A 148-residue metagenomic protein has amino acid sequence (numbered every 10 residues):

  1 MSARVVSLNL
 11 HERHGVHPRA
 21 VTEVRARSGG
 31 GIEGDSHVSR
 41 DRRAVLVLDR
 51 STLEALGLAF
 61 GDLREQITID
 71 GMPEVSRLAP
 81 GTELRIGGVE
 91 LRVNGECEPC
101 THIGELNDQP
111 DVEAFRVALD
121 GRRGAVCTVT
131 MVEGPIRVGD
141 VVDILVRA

Functional and structural regions predicted by a protein language model:
M1-A148: Metal-cofactor-dependent catalytic cores
